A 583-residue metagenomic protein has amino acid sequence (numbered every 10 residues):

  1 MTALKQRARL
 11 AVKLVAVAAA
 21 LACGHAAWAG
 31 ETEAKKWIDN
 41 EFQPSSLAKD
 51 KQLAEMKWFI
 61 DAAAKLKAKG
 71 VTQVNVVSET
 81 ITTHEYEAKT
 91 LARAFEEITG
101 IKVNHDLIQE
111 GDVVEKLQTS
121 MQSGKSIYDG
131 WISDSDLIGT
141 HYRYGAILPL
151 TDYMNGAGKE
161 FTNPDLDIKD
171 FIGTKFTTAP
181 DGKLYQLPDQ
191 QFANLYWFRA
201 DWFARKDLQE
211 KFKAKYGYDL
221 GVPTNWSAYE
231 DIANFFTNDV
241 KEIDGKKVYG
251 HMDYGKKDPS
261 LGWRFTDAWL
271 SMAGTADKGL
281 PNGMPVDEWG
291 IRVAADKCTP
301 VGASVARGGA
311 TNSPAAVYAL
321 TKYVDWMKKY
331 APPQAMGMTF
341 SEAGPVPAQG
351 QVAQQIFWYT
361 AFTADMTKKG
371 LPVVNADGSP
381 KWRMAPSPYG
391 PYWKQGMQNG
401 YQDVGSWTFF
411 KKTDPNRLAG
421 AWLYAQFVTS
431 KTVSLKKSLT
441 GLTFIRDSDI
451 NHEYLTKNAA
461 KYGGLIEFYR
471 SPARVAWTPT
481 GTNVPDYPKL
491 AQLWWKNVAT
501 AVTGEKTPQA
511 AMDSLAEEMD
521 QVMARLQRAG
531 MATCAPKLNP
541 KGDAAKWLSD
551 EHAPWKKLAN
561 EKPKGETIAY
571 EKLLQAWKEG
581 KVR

Functional and structural regions predicted by a protein language model:
T32-A68, S135-L195, G290-R292, K381-S387 (+1 more regions): Hinge/lid segment of periplasmic solute-binding proteins
M56-F59, K69-T90, F192: Extracytoplasmic "Venus flytrap"
K57-I60, S379-Y389, L439-V502, R528-E561 (+1 more regions): Long, aromatic- and glycine/proline-rich binding clefts that accommodate carbohydrate-like moieties
F59-K65, T82-K102, W197, D201 (+1 more regions): Short, polar/charged alpha-helical segment
K69, T90-D170, R205-D207, K211-K213 (+3 more regions): Extracytoplasmic "Venus flytrap"/periplasmic binding protein-like
S135-A146, T151-N155, F171-Y218, E230 (+3 more regions): Periplasmic solute-binding protein
T178, K328-P333, E342, V352 (+3 more regions): Extracytoplasmic/periplasmic substrate-recognition and gating elements
A228-N234, S271-G337, S387: Glycine-centered hinge/linker elements that transmit conformational signals in sensory and ligand-binding systems
